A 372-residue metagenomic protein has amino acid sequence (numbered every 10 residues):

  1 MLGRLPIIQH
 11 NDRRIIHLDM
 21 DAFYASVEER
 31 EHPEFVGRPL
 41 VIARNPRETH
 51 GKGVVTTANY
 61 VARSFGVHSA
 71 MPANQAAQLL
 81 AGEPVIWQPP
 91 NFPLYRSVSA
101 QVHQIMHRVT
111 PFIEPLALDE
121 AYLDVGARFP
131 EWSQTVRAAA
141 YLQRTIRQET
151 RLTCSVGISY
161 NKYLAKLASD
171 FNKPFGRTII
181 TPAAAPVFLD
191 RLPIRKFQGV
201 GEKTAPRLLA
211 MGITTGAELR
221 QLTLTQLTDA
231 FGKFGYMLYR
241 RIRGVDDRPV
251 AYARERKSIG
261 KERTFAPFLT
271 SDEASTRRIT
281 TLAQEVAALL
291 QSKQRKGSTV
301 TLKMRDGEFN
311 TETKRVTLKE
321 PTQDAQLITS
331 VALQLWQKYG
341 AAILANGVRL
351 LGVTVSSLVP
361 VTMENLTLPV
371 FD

Functional and structural regions predicted by a protein language model:
M1-L118, Y122: Residues that scaffold, gate, or flank divalent-cation-dependent active/transport sites
L5-H10, K196, T204-L350, L358-D372: DNA-contacting surface of Y-family translesion DNA polymerases
V27-E29, G53-T56, L164-N172, A210 (+1 more regions): Short acidic, glycine/serine/threonine-rich loops at helix termini
A121-A127, T313-V316: Short, hydrophobic beta-strand segments
P130-R137, D324-L327: Short, conserved charged micro-motifs
S133-P193: Long, highly charged, low-complexity intrinsically disordered interaction regions that mediate electrostatic DNA/RNA
